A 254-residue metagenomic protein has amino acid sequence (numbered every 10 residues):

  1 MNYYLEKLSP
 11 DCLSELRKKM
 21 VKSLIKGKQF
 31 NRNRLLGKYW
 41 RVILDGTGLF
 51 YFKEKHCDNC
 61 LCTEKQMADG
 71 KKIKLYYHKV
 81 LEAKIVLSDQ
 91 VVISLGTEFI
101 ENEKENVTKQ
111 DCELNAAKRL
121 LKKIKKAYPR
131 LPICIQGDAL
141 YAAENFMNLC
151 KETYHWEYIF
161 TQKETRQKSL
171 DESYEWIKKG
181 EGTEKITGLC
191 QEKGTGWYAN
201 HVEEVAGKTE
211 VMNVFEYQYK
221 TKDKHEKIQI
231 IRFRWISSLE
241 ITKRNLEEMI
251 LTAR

Functional and structural regions predicted by a protein language model:
M1, K38-L49, A83, A117 (+4 more regions): Short, conserved catalytic/metal-binding motifs centered on acidic residues
N2-D89, E101: Active-site-proximal, Lys/Arg-enriched surface segment that forms a nucleic-acid-binding/basic interface patch
F50, V92, Q167: Flexible, glycine-rich phosphate/dinucleotide-binding loops and adjacent beta-alpha linkers at cofactor/substrate
H56-N59, N148-E152, S173-E175: Short, glycine/charged-enriched secondary-structure capping and boundary segments
E64-P132: Electropositive, glycine- and tryptophan-enriched low-complexity nucleic-acid-binding patches
I85-L87, F99-E101, A139, F160-E164 (+1 more regions): Short, structured patches in soluble enzyme cores that scaffold and shape functional sites
V107-S169: Domain-level cores of phosphate- or acyl-group-handling catalytic modules
I159-A253: An anionic, glycine-rich sequence signature occurring as long contiguous blocks
